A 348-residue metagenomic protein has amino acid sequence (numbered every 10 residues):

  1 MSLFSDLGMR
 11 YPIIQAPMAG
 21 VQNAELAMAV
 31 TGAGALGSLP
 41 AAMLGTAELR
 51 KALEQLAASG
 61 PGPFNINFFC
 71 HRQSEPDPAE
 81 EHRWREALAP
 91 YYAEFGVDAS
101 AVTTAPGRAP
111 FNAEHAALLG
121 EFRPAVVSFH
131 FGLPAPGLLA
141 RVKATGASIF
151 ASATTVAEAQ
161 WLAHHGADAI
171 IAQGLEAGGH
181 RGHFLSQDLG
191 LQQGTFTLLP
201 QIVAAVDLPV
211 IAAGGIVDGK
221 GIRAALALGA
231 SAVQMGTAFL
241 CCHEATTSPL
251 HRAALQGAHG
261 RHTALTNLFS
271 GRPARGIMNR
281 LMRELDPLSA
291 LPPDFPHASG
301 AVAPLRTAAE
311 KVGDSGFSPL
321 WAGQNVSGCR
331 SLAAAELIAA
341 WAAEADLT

Functional and structural regions predicted by a protein language model:
M1-A205, W341: Active-site entrance/lid segments in N-terminal catalytic domains of soluble metabolic enzymes
H180-L185, L189-I211, I216-T348: Conserved active-site-proximal phosphate/metal-binding subdomains
